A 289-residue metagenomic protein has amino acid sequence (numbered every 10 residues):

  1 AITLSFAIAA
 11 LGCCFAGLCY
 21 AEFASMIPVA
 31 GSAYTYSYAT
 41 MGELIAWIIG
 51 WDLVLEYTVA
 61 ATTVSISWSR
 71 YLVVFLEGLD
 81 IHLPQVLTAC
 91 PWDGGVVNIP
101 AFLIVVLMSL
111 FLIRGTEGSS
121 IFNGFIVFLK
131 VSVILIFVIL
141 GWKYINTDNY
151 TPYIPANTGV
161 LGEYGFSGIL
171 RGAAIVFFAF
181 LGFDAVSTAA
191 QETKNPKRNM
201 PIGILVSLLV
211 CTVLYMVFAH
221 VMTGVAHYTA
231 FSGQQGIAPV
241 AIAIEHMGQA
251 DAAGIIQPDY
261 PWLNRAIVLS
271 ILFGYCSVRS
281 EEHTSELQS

Functional and structural regions predicted by a protein language model:
A1-A89, S207-V210, V217, L263-V268: Extracellular loop-to-transmembrane helix junctions
A9-C19, I104-I113, F183-D184: Central hydrophobic cores of alpha-helical transmembrane segments in multi-pass inner-membrane proteins across all
C14, V64, Y71, F75-G78 (+3 more regions): Transmembrane helix-loop junctions and nearby membrane-interface residues
T35-Y36, V74-I81, Q85, G203-V278: TM-loop-TM module centered on a large, flexible mid-protein loop between adjacent transmembrane helices in multi-pass
S65-I104, S109, N146-I169, G248-D259: Inter-helical loop and helix-membrane interface segments of multi-pass membrane transporters/permeases
S69, V96-Y150, I204-L209: Membrane-interface loop-to-helix entry segments
P100-M108, G141, G159-V225, L263-S280: Hydrophobic, membrane-embedded alpha-helices of multi-pass small-molecule transporters
E282-S289: Conserved small/polar residues in nucleotide/adenosyl-binding loops
